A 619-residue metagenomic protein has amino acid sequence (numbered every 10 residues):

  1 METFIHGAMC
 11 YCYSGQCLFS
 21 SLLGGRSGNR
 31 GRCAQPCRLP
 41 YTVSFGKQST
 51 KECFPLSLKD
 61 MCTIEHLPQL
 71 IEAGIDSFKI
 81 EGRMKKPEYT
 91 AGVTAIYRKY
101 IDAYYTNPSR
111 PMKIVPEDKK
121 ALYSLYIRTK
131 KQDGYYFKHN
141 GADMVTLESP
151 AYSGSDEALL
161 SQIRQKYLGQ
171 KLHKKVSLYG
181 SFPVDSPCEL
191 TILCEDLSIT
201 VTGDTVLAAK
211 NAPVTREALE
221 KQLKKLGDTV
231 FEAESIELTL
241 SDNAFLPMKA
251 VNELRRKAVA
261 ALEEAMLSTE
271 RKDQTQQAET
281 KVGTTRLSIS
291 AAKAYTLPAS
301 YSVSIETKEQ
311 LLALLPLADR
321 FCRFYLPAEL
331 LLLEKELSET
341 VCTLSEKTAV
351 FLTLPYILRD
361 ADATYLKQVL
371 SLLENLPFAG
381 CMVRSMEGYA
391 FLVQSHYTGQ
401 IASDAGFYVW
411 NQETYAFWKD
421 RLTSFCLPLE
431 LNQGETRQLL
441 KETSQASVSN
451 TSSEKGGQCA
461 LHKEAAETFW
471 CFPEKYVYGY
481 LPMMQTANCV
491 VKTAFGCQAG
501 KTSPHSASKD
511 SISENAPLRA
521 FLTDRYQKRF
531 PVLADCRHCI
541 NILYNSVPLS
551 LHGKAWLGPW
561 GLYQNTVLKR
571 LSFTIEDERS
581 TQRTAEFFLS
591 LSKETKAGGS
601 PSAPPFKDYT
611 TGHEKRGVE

Functional and structural regions predicted by a protein language model:
M1-E619: Surface-exposed amphipathic alpha-helical tracts and adjacent flexible/coil segments at the periphery of soluble enzymes
